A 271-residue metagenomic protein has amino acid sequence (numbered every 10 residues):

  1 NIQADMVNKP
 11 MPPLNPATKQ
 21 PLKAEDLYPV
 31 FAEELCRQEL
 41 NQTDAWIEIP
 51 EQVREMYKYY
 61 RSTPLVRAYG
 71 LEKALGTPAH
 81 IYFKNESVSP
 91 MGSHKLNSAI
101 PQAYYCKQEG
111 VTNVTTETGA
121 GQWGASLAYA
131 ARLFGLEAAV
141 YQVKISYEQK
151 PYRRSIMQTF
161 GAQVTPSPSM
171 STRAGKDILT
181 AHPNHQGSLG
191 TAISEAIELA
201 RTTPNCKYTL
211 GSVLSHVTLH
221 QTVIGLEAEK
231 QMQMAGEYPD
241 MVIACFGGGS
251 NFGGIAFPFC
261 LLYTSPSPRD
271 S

Functional and structural regions predicted by a protein language model:
N1-A17, L22-Y105, E109-G110: Positively charged, low-complexity intrinsically disordered leader regions
P78-S89, Q108-N113, C206-V213, A235-D240: Glycine/charged-rich beta-loop-alpha catalytic/anionic-binding loops adjacent to active sites
N97-V114, E227-E237: Short internal alpha-helix immediately C-terminal to a glycine-rich phosphate-binding loop in Rossmann-like
A103-Y105, A130-V140, I156-Q158, F257-L262: A glycine- and small-aliphatic-rich helix-loop capping segment at beta-alpha/alpha-beta transitions that lines
E109-I145, Y238-N251, S265: A short, small-residue-rich loop immediately preceding and capping a beta-strand
A139-E237: Small/polar-residue-rich loop-to-helix segments that shape phosphate-bearing ligand pockets
Y263-D270: Conserved small/polar residues in nucleotide/adenosyl-binding loops
